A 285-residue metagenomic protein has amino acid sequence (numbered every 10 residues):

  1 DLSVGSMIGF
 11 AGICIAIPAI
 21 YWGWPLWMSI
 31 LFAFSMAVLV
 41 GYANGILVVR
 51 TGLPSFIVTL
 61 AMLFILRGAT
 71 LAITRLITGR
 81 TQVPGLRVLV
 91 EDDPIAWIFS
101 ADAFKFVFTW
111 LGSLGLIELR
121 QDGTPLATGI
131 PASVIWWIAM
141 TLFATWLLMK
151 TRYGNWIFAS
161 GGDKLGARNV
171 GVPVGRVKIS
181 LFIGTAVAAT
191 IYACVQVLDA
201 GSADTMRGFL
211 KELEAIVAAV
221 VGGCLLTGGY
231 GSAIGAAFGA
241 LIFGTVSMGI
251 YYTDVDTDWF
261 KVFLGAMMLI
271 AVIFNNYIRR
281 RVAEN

Functional and structural regions predicted by a protein language model:
L2-W22, L26, I46-L53, G166 (+2 more regions): Single transmembrane alpha-helix segments in multi-pass membrane proteins
S6, F10, L39-Y42, A61-F64 (+6 more regions): Hydrophobic alpha-helical segments embedded in the membrane of multi-pass proteins
G23-F64, F238-G239, F243: Alpha-helical transmembrane segments within multi-pass membrane transporters and channels
W24-P25, S29-I30, L39-N44, D102 (+2 more regions): Helix-loop-helix "hairpin" substructures at the membrane interface of multi-pass membrane proteins
F34, L66-T70, W136-W146, F182-A193 (+3 more regions): Hydrophobic core segments of alpha-helical transmembrane domains in multi-pass membrane transport and ion-translocation
S55-T151, S180, A200-G208, A283-N285: Transmembrane helix-bundle core of multi-pass membrane transporters and related energy-transducing complexes
N169-R176, V246, I250-N285: Cytosolic-side transmembrane-helix boundaries in multi-pass membrane proteins
F182-I183, A189, D199-G265: Transmembrane alpha-helical segments in multi-pass inner-membrane proteins
